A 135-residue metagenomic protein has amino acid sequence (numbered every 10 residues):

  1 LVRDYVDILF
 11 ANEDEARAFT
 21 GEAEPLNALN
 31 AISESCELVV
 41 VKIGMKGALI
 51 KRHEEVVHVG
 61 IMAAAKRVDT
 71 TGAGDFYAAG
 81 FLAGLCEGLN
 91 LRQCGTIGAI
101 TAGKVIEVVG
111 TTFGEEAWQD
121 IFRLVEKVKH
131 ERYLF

Functional and structural regions predicted by a protein language model:
L1-N30, K46-G47: Conserved beta-alpha-beta core of the PfkB/ribokinase-like small-molecule kinase fold
E22-F135: Conserved phosphate-binding/catalytic region of the ribokinase-like
